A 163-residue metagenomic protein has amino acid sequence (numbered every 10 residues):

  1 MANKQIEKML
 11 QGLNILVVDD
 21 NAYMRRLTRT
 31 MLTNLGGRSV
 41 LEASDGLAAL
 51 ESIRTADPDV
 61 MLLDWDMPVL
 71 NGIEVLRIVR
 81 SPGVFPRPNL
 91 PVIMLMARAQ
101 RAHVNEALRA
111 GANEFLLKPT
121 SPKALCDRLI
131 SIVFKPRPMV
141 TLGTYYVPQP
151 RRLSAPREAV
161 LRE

Functional and structural regions predicted by a protein language model:
I6-K8, I130-E163: CheY-like receiver
A22-L41: Two-component/phosphorelay signaling modules centered on CheY-like receiver
E42-E51, G72: Helix N-cap/capping motif at the beta->alpha junctions
E51, I73-R87: Short amphipathic alpha-helix used as the core "switch/output" element in two-component signaling
A56-L62: Active-site beta3 strand of CheY-like receiver
D64, M96: Active-site residues of response regulator receiver
M67: Receiver (REC) domain active-site loop signature in two-component systems and cognate sites in sensor histidine kinases
E74, P88, A99-E114, D127 (+2 more regions): Alpha4 helix (beta4-alpha4-beta5 surface) of REC/receiver domains from two-component response regulators
